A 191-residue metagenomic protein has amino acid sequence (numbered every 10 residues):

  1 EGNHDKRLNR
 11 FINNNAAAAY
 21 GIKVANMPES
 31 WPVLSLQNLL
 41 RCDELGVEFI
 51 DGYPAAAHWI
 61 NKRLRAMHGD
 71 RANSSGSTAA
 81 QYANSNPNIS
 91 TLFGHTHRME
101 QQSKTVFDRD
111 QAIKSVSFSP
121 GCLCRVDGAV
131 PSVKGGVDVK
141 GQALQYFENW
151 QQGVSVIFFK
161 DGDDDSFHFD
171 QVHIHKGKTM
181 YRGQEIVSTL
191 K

Functional and structural regions predicted by a protein language model:
E1-H4, I50-P54, D170-I174: Acidic carboxylate-rich catalytic motifs and surrounding loops in phosphoryl-/glycosyl-chemistry enzymes
E1-Q37: Core catalytic region of metal-dependent phosphoesterases/phosphodiesterases, especially metallo-beta-lactamase-like
R10, L34, N38-C42, Q81 (+1 more regions): Charged/polar, solvent-exposed surface patches and flexible loops
I22-R63: Metallo-beta-lactamase
P54-N61, S103-V106, T179: Short acidic-hydrophobic surface loop/beta-edge motif
R63-Q171: Conserved beta-sheet core of the metallophosphoesterase superfamily
S166-K191: C-terminal/domain-terminus segments
